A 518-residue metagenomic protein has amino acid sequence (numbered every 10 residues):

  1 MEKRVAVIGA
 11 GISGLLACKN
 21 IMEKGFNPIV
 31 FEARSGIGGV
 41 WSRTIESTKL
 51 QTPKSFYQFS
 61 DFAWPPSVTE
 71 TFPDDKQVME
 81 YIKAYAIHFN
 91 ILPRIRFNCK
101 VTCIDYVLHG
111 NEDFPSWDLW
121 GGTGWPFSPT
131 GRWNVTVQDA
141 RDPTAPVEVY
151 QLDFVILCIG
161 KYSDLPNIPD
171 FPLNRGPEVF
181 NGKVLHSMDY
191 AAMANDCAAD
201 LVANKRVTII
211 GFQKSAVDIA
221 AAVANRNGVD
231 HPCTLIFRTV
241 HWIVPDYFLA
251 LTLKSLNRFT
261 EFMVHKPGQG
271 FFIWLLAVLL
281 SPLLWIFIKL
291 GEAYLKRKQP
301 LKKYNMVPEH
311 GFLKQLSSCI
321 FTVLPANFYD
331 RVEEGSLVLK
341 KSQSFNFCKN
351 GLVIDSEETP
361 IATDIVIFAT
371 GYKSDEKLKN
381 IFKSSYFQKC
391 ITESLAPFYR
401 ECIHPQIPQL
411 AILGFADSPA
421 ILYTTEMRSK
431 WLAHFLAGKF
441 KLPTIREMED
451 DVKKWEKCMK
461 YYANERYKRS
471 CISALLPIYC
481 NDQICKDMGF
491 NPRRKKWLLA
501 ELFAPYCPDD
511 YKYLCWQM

Functional and structural regions predicted by a protein language model:
E2-S47, E70-W242, D246-Y247, L251 (+2 more regions): Flavin (primarily FAD) cofactor-binding/catalytic cores of flavoenzymes
I45-S67, K254-M263: N-terminal glycine-rich dinucleotide-binding loop that anchors FAD/FMN and/or NAD(P) in oxidoreductases
W242-F272: A catalytic-pocket lid/entrance helix-loop region that shapes and gates access to the active site across common
K254, E447-W455: Post-kinase regulatory C-tail/linker adjacent to protein kinase catalytic domains
V452-K460, C471-I472: Long alpha-helical segments found as membrane-embedded helices
